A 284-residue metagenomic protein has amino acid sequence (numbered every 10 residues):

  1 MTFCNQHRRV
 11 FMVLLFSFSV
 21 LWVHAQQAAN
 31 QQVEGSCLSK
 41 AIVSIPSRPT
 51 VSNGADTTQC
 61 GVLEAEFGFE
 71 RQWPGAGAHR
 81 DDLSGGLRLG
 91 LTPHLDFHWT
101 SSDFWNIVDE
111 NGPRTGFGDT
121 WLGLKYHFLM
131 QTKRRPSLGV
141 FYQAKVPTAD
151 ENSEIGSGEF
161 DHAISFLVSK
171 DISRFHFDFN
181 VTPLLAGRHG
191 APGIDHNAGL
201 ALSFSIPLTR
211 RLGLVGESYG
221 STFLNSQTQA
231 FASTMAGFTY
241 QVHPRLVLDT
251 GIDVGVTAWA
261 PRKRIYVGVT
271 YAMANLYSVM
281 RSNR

Functional and structural regions predicted by a protein language model:
M1-T2, A41: Helix-centric, low-specificity signal for extended rod-like, repetitive segments
T2-F11: Bacterial N-terminal signal peptides that target proteins for export
M12-V20: Bacterial N-terminal signal peptides
L21-A25: Sec/Tat signal peptide C-region and signal peptidase I cleavage site
Q26-R284: Transmembrane beta-barrel domains of Gram-negative outer membranes and organellar outer membranes
